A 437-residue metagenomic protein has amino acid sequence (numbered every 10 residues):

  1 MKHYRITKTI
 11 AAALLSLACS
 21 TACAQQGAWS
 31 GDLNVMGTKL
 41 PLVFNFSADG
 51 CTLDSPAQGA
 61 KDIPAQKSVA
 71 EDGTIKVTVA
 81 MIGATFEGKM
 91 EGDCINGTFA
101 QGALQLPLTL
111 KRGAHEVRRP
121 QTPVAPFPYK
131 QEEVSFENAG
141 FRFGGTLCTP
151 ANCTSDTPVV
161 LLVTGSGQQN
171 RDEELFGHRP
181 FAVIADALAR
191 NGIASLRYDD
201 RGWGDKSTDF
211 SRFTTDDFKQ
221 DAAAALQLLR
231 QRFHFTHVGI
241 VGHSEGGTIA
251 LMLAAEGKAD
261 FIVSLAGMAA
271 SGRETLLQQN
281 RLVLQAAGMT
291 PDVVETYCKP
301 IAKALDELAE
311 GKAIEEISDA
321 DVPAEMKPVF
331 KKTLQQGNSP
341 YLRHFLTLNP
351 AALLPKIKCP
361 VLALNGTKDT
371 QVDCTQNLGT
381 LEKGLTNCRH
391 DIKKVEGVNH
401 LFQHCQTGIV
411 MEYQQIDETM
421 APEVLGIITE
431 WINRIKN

Functional and structural regions predicted by a protein language model:
Q25-M90, N96-L106, Q121: Central antiparallel beta-sheet cores of small beta-barrel/beta-sandwich binding domains
H115-S155: N-terminal cap/lid segment of alpha/beta-hydrolase-fold proteins
D156-S166: Short beta-strand element of the alpha/beta-hydrolase
V183-D205: Conserved alpha/beta-hydrolase
R212-R232: Alpha/beta-hydrolase active-site loop
L265-K356: Accessory cap/linker subdomain of secreted extracellular hydrolases
I357, A363-N365: Short beta-strand/loop motif that positions the catalytic acidic residue of the alpha/beta-hydrolase fold
C359, D373-K383: Short alpha-helix in the alpha/beta-hydrolase fold that links the catalytic acid
